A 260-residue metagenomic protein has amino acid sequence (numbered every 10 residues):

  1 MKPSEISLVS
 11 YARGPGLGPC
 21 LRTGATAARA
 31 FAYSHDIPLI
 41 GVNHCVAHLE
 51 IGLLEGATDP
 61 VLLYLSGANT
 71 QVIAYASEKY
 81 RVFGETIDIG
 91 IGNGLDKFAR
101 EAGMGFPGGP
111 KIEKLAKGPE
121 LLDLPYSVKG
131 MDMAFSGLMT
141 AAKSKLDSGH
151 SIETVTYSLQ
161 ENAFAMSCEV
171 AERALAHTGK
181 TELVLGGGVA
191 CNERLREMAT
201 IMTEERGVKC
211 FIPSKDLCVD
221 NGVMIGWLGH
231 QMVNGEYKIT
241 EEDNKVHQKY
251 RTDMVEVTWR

Functional and structural regions predicted by a protein language model:
M1-R29, Y33: Short beta-strand-loop/turn "lid" adjacent to the catalytic site in phosphate-handling enzymes
L8-S10, C20, P60-Y64, V184: Short glycine-aspartate micro-motif
Y11-G14, F31, S66, L183-N192: Glycine-rich beta-strand-to-loop/alpha-helix junction loops that act as flexible
I37-V61, L228: Conserved phosphate-binding catalytic cores of ATP/NTP-utilizing and phosphoryl-transfer enzymes
G41-V42, L183, T200-I225: Conserved phosphate-binding/catalytic loops in two-lobed NTP-binding clefts
T58, L63-S66, Q71-H150, T200-I201 (+1 more regions): A short helix-loop
K114-L183, V189-R206, H230-E236, R251-R260: A contiguous, well-structured pocket-lining segment that forms one wall/lid of small-molecule binding clefts in soluble
P213-V257: Glycine-rich phosphate-binding/hydrolytic loop that grips phosphoryl groups
